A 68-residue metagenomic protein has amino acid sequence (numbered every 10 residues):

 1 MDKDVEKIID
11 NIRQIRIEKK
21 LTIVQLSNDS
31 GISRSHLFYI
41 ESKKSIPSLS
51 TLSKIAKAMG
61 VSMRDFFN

Functional and structural regions predicted by a protein language model:
M1-E18: A short, Lys/Arg-rich alpha-helix, primarily the initiator
R13, V24, S53: Residues within the helices of the helix-turn-helix
R16, S27, A56: The alpha-helix within a helix-turn-helix
K20-Y39: Short alpha-helical DNA-recognition segment
S35-F38, S45, R64: Key DNA-contact positions within bacterial/archaeal DNA-binding proteins
S42, V61, N68: Short, conserved catalytic or interaction motifs in soluble domains
S50-D65: DNA major-groove recognition helix of helix-turn-helix/homeodomain DNA-binding modules
